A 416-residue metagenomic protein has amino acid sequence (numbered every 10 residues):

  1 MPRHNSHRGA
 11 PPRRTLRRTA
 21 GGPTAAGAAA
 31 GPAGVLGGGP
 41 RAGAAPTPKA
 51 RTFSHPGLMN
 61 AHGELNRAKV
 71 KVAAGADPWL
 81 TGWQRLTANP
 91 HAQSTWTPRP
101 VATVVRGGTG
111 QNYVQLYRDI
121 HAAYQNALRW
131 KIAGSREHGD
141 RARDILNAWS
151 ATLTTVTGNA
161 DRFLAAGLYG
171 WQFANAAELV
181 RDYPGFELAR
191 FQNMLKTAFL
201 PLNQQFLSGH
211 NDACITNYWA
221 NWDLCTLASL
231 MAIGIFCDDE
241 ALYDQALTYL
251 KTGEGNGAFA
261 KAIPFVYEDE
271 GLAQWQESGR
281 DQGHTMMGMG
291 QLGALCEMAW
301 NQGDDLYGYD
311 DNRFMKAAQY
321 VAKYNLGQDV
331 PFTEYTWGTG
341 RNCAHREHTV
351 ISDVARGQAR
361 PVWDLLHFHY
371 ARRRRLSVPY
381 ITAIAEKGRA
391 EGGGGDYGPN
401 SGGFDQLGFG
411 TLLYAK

Functional and structural regions predicted by a protein language model:
M1-H7, P11, A30-K49: C-terminal region of N-terminal signal peptides and the immediate post-cleavage residues of exported proteins
R8-A26: N-terminal secretory signal peptides and thylakoid transit peptides that target proteins across membranes
P46-D212, L224, T248-K251, D269 (+3 more regions): Extracellular glycan-targeting catalytic surfaces
A165, W222, D281-G288, R313: Secondary-structure capping and boundary motifs in well-ordered enzyme cores
D182-E187, F236-Q245, T252-N256: Secondary-structure boundary elements
P201-G234, E240: Loop-centered beta-sheet repeat module
L242-L247, E254-E268, G288-M289: A structural motif
